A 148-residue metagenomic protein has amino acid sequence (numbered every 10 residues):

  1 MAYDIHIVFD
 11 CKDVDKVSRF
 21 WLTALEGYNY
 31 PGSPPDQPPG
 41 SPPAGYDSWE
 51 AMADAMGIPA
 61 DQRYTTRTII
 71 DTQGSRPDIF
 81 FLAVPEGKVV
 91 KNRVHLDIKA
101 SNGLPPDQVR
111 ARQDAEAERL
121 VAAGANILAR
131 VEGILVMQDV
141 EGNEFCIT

Functional and structural regions predicted by a protein language model:
M1-N126, Q138-T148: Glyoxalase I/VOC metalloenzyme domain signal
V131-I134: Short loop/turn microsegments at loop-to-beta-strand junctions
